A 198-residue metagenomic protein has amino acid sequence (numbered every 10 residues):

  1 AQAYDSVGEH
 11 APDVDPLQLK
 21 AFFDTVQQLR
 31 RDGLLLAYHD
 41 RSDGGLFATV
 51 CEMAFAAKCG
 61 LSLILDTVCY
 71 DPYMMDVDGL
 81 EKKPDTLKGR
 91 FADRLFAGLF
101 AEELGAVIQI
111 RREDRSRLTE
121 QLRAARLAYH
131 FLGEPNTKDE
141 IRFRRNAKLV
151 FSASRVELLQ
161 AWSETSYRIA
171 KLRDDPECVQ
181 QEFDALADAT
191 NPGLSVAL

Functional and structural regions predicted by a protein language model:
A1-F100, R111-L198: Intein/HINT protein-splicing elements and their conserved insertion hotspots or analogous self-processing inserts
E103-G105: Short, solvent-exposed beta-strand edge segments and adjacent coil->beta transition regions
